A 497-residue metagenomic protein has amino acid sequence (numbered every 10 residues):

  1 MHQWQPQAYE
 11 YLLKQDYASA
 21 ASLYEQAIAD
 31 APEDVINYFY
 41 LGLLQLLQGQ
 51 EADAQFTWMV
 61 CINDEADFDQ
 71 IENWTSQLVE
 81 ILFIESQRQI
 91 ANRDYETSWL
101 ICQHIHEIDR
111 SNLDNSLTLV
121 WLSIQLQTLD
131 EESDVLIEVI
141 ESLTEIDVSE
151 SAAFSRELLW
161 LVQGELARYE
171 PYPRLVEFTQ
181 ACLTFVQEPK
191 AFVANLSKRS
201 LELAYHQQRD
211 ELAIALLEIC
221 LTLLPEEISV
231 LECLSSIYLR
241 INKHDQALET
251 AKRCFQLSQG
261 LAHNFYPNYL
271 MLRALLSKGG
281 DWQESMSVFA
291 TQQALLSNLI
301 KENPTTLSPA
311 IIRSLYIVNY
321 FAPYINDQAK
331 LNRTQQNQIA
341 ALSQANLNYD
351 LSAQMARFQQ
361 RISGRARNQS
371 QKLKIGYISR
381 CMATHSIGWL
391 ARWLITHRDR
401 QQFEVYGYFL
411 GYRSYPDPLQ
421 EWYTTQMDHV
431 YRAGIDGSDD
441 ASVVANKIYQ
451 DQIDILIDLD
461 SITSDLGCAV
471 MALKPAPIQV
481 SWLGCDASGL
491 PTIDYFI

Functional and structural regions predicted by a protein language model:
M1-I28, E33-I455, I462-P477, W482-I497: Alpha-helical solenoid repeat scaffolds of the TPR/TPR-like class and their adjacent stem/linker regions that mediate
